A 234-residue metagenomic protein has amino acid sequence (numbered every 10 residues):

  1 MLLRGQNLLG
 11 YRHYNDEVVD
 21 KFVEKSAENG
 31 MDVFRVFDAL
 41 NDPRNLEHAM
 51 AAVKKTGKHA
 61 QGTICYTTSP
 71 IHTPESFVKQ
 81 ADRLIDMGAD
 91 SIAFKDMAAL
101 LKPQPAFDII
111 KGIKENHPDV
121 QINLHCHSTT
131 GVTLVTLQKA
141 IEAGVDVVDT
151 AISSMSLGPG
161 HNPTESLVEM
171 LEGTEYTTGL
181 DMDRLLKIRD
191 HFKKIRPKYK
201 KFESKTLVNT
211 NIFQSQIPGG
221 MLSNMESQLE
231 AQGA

Functional and structural regions predicted by a protein language model:
M1-R35, A39-A234: Catalytic cores and adjacent flexible loops of soluble metabolic enzymes that perform enolate/carbanion chemistry on
